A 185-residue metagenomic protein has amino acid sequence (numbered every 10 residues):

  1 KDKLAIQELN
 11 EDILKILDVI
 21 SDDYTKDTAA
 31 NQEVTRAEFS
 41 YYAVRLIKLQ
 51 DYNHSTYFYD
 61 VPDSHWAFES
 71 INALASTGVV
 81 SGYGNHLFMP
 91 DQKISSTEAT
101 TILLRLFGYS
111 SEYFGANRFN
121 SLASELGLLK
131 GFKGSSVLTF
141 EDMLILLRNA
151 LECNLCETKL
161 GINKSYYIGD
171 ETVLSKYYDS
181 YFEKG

Functional and structural regions predicted by a protein language model:
K1-E8, K15-F68, T77-L138, L151-G185: Feature responds to low-complexity, polar/acidic, surface-exposed segments characteristic of secreted/exported proteins
